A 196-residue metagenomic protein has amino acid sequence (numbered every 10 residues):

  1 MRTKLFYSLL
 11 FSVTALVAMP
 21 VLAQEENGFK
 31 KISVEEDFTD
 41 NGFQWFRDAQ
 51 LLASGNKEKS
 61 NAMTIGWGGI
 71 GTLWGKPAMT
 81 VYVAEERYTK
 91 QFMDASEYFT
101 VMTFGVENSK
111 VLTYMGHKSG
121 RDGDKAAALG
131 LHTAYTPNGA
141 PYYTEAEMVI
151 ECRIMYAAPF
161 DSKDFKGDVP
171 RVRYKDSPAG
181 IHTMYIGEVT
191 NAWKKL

Functional and structural regions predicted by a protein language model:
M1-L9: Bacterial N-terminal signal peptides that target proteins for export
L10-F11, A15: Hydrophobic helical h-region of N-terminal Sec-dependent signal peptides in bacterial secretory/periplasmic proteins
A18-P20: N-terminal signal peptide c-region/cleavage motif recognized by signal peptidases
Q24-L196: Active-site-proximal mixed secondary-structure blocks
